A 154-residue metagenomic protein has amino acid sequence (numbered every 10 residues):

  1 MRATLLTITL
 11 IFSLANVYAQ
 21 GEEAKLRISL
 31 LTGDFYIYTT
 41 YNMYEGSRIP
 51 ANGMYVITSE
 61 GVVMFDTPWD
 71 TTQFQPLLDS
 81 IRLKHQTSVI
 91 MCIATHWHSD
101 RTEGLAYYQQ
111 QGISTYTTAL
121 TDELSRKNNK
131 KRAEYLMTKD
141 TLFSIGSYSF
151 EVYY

Functional and structural regions predicted by a protein language model:
M1-G21: Bacterial Sec-dependent N-terminal signal peptides
N16-G21, T39-S47, S125-A133, Y154: Short, solvent-exposed secondary-structure boundary motifs
Q20-I28: Short acidic, Pro/Gly- and aromatic-enriched capping/linker segments at domain boundaries
A24-K25, N52, K139: Residue-level marker for the onset of beta-strands and adjacent loop->beta junctions in well-ordered domains
S29-D79: Conserved beta-strand hairpin/beta-sheet module of binuclear metal-dependent hydrolase folds, prominently
L30, D140-Y154: Core dinuclear metal-dependent hydrolase active-site scaffold
V63-T67, I90-A94, E151-V152: Short catalytic-loop micro-motif centered on adjacent basic/acidic residues
D79-G146: Active-site HxH/HxHxD metal-binding segment of metal-dependent hydrolases
